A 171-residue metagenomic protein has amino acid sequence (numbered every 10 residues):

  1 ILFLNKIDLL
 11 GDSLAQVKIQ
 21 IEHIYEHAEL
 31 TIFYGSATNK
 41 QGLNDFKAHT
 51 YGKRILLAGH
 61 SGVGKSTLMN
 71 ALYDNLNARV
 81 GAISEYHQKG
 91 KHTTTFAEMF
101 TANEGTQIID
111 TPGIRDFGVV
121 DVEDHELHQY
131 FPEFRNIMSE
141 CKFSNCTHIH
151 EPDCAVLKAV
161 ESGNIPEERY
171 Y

Functional and structural regions predicted by a protein language model:
I1, I7-L9, H23-T31, A48 (+1 more regions): Helix-rich effector regions associated with P-loop NTPase G domains
L9-V63: Canonical P-loop GTPase G-domain recognition
A15-I19, A71-Y73, D121-H125: Short, glycine/charged-enriched secondary-structure capping and boundary segments
R54-A58, M69, E85-G90: Short, surface-exposed loop/turn motifs that are enriched in glycine and acidic residues and include a nearby proline
I55, Y73-A78: Short helix-capping and hinge/turn segments at secondary-structure transitions, especially at repeat and domain
S61, S66-T67, A71: Walker A/P-loop
